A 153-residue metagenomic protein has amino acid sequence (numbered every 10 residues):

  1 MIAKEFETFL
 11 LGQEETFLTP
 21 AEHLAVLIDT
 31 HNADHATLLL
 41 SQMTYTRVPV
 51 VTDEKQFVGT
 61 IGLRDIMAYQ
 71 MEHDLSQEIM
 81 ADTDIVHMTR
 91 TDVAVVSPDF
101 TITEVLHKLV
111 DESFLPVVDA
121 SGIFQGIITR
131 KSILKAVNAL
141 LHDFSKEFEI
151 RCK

Functional and structural regions predicted by a protein language model:
M1-K153: Tandem CBS (Cystathionine beta-synthase) repeat/Bateman regulatory domains
